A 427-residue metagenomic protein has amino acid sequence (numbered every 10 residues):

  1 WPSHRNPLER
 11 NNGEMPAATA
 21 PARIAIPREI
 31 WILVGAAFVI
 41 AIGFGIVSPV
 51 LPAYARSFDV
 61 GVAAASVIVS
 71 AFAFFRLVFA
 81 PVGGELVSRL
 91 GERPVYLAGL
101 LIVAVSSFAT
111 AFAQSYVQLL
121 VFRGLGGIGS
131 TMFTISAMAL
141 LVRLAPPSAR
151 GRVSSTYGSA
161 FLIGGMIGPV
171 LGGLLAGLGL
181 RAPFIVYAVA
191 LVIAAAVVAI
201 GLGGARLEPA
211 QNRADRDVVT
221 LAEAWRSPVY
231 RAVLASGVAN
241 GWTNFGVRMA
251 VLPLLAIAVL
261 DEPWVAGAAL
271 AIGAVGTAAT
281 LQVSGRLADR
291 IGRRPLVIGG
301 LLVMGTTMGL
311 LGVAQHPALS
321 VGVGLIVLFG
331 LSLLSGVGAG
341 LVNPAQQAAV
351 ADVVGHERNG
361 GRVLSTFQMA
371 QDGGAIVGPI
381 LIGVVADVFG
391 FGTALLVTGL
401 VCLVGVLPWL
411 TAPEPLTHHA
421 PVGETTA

Functional and structural regions predicted by a protein language model:
P16-P27, G203-L234, A427: Juxtamembrane intracellular "pre-TM" segments in multi-pass secondary transporters
V50-V62, A250-W264: Short amphipathic helix-loop junctions that connect adjacent transmembrane helices in Major Facilitator Superfamily/SLC
F79-G91, T280-G292: Helix-to-loop junctions at the C-terminal end of transmembrane segments in multipass secondary transporters
L101-Q114, V303-V321: C-terminal ends and interior cores of transmembrane alpha-helices in multi-pass membrane transporters/permeases
F122-L162: Cytoplasmic helix-loop-helix junction between adjacent transmembrane helices in 12-TM secondary transporters
M132-A145, L341-G355: Intracellular juxtamembrane helix-capping segments at the cytosolic ends of symmetry-related transmembrane helices
Y157-A199: Helix-loop-helix hairpin linking two adjacent transmembrane segments in secondary transporters
